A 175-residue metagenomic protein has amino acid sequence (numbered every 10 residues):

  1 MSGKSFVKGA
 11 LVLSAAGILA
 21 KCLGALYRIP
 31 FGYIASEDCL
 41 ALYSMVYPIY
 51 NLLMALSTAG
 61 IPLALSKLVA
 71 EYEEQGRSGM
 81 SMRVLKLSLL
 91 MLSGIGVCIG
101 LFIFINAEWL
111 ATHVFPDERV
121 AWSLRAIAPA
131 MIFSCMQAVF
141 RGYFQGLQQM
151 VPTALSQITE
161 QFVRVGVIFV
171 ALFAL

Functional and structural regions predicted by a protein language model:
M1-L23, G79, R83: N-terminal membrane topogenesis motif
K21, P48-N51, L87, M131 (+1 more regions): Residue-level recognition of pore/gate-forming positions within transmembrane alpha-helices of multi-pass
F31-L52: Interfacial/gating helices of multi-pass transporter permease domains
L53-L90, G146-P152: Transmembrane-helix boundary and interhelical linker motifs in polytopic inner-membrane proteins
C98-A121: Short membrane-interface helical motifs at transmembrane helix boundaries in multi-pass membrane transporters
P116-V139, G166: Alpha-helical transmembrane segments of multi-pass membrane proteins
S134-L155: Membrane-interface junctions at transmembrane-helix termini in multi-pass inner-membrane proteins
Q157-L175: Alpha-helical transmembrane segments of multi-pass membrane transporters and transport-associated inner-membrane enzymes
